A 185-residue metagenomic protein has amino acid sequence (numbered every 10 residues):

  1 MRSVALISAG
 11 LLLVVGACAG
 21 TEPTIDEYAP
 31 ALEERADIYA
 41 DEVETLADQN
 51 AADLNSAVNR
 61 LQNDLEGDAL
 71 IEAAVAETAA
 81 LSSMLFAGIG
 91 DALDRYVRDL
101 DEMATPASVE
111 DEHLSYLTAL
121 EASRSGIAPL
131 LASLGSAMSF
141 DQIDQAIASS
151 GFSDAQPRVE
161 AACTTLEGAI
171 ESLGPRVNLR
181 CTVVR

Functional and structural regions predicted by a protein language model:
M1-I7: Bacterial N-terminal signal peptides that target proteins for export
V14-A17: C-terminal motif of bacterial Sec signal peptides marking the signal peptidase cleavage site
A19, M84-G90: An acidic intrinsically disordered interaction segment
T21-S83, A119-R185: C-terminal amphipathic alpha-helix
R35, Y39, I89-A92, Y96: Alpha-helical packing segments of well-folded alpha/beta enzyme cores
F86, L93-M138: Extended amphipathic alpha-helical interaction segments
